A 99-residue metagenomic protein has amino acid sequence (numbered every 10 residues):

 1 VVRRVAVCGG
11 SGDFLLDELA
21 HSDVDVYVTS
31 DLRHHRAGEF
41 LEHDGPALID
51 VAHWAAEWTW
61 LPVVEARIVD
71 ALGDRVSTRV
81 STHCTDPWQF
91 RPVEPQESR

Functional and structural regions predicted by a protein language model:
V1-R99: Active-site catalytic microenvironments in core metabolic enzymes, especially phosphate/sugar-handling
